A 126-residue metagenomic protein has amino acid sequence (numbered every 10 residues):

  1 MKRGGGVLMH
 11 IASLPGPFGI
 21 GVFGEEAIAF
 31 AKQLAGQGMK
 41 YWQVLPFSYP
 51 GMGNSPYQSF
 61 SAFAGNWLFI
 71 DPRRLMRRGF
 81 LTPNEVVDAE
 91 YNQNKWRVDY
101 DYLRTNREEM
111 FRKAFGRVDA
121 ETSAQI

Functional and structural regions predicted by a protein language model:
K2-I126: Acidic/aromatic-lined carbohydrate-recognition and catalytic surfaces of CAZymes acting on diverse glycans
